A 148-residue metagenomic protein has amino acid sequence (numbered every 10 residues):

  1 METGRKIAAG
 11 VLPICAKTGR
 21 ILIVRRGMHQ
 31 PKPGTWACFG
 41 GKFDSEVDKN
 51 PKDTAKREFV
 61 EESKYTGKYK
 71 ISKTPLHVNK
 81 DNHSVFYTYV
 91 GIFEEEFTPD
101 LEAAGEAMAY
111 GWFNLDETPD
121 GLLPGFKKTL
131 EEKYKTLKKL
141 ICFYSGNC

Functional and structural regions predicted by a protein language model:
M1-L22, D44, Y87: Conserved N-terminal beta-strand and adjoining loop/helix that marks the start of the Nudix/MutT-like hydrolase domain
K6, K17-G19, L76-D100, A104 (+2 more regions): Active-site-adjacent beta-strand/loop module that shapes the phosphate/pyrophosphate-binding cleft
I7-A9, K32-G34, F39, V85-Y87 (+1 more regions): Residues that flank catalytic or metal-binding motifs in active/ligand-binding sites
G10-P13, A55, S63, G91 (+1 more regions): Small side chains
G19-E61: Conserved Nudix-box catalytic region and its N-terminal flanking loop in Nudix hydrolases and closely related
G41, T74, L115-D116, G121: Short strand-loop junctions, especially beta-strand C-caps/beta-turns that link beta-sheets to coils or alpha-helices
T66-L76: A short coil-to-beta-strand element that immediately follows conserved catalytic motifs
G146-C148: Short acidic DE-rich linear segments
